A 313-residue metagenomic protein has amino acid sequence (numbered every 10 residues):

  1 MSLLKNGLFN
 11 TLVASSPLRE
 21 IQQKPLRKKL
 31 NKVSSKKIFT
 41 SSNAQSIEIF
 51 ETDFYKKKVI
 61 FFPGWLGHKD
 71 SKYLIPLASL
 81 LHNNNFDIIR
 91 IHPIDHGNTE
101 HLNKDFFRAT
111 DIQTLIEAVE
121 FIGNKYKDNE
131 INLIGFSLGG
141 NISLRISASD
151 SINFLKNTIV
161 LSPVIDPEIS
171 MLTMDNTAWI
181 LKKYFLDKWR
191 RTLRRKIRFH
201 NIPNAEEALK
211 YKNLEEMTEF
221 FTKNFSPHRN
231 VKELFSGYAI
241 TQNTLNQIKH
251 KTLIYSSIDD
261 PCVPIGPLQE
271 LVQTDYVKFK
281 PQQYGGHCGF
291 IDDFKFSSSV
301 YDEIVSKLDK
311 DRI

Functional and structural regions predicted by a protein language model:
M1-T52: An N-terminal hydrophobic leader/cap segment in hydrolases
T52-N98, F121: Short, surface-exposed "cap/lid" segments of acyl-processing enzymes
A78-L80, I89, I94-N132: Catalytic nucleophile-loop/oxyanion-hole region of alpha/beta-hydrolase and closely related hydrolase-like folds
N132-F225: Alpha/beta-hydrolase-fold enzymes
K223-T244: Active-site nucleophile elbow and catalytic-triad environment of alpha/beta-hydrolase enzymes
I248, I254-S256, D260: Short beta-strand/loop motif that positions the catalytic acidic residue of the alpha/beta-hydrolase fold
I258-K278: Conserved loop-alpha-helix segment in the C-terminal half of the alpha/beta-hydrolase fold that carries the catalytic
G285-S298: Catalytic histidine-centered segment of alpha/beta-hydrolase-like enzymes
